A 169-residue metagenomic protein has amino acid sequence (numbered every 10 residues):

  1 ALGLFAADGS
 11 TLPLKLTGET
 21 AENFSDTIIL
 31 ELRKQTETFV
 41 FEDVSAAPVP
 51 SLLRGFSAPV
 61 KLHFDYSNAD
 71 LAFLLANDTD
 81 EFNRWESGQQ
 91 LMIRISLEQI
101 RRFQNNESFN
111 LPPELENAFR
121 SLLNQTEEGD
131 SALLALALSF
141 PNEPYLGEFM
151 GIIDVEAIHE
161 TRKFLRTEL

Functional and structural regions predicted by a protein language model:
A1, L12-E22, G88, E148-A157: Polyanion-binding catalytic cores of nucleic-acid enzymes and NTP/SAM-utilizing transferases
L2-Q35, G55: Solvent-exposed beta-strand/loop surfaces of large extracellular or lumenal domains
A7, E31, V40-L169: Long, ordered, helix-rich scaffold segments
